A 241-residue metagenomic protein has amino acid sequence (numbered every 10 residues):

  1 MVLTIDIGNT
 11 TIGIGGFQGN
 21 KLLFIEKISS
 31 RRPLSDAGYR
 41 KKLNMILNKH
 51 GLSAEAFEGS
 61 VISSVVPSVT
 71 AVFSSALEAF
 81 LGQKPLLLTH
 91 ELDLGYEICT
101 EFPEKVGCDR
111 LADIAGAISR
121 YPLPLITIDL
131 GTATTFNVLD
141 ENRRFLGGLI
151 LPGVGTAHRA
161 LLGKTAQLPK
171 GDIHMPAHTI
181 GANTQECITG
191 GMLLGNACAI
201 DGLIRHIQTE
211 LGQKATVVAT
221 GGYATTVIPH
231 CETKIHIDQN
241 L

Functional and structural regions predicted by a protein language model:
M1-F24, A117, L123-F145, L161: Gly/Thr-rich phosphate-binding beta-strand-loop-beta motif of the actin/hexokinase/Hsp70
M1-L92: N-terminal glycine/serine-rich phosphate-binding loop of ATP-dependent small-molecule kinases, especially carbohydrate
V2-T4, H158-L241: ATP-binding/phosphotransfer module of carbohydrate and carboxylate kinases, centering on a glycine-rich
Q18, M45, S75, A79 (+4 more regions): Short, well-ordered alpha-helices that flank and scaffold nucleotide-derived cofactor binding pockets
R31-G38, V106-C108, D113-P122, L146-M192: Glycine-rich phosphate-binding loop plus the immediately following alpha-helix
M45-H50, G116, R120, L203-I207: A generic secondary-structure signal
H50-E55, R120-P122, E210-Q213: Glycine-rich phosphate-binding loop signature in dinucleotide/nucleotide-binding domains
L52-K105, N142-G148, G153-V154, A182-L193 (+3 more regions): Short beta-strand-loop/turn "lid" adjacent to the catalytic site in phosphate-handling enzymes
